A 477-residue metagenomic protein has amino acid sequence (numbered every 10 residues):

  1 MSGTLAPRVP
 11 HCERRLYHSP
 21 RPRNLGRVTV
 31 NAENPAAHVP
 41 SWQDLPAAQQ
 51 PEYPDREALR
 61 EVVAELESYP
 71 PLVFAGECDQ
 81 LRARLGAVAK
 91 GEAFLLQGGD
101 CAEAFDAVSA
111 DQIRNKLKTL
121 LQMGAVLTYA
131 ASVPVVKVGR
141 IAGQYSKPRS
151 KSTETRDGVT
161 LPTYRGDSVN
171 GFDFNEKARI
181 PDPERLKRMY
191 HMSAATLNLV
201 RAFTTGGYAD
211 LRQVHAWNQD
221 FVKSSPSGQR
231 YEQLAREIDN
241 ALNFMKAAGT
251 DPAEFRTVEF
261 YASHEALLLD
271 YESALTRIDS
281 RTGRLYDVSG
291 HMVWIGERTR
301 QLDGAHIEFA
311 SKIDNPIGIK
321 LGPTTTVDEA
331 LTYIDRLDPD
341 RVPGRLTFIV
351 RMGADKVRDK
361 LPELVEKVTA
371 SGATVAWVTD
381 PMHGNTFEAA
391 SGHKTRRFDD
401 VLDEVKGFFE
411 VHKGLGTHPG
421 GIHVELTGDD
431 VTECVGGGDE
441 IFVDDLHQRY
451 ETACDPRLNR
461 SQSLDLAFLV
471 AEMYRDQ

Functional and structural regions predicted by a protein language model:
M1-N31, P35: N-terminal amphipathic/basic-hydrophobic helices that include classical n-h-c signal peptides and signal-anchor
G26-N170: Long, contiguous, compositionally biased segments that the model treats as domain-scale units
Q80-R82, D303-H306, Y333, P362-L364: Glycine-rich, charged/polar anion/phosphate-binding loops that engage phosphate groups from diverse ligands
G91-E92, W377-T379: Short coil-to-beta-strand
A102-E103, V108-G353, H393-R396, E404 (+2 more regions): Active-site-facing alpha/beta catalytic cores
A330-Y333, R345-W377, H383-T432: Non-transmembrane, aqueous-exposed alpha-helical and coiled segments at domain scale
